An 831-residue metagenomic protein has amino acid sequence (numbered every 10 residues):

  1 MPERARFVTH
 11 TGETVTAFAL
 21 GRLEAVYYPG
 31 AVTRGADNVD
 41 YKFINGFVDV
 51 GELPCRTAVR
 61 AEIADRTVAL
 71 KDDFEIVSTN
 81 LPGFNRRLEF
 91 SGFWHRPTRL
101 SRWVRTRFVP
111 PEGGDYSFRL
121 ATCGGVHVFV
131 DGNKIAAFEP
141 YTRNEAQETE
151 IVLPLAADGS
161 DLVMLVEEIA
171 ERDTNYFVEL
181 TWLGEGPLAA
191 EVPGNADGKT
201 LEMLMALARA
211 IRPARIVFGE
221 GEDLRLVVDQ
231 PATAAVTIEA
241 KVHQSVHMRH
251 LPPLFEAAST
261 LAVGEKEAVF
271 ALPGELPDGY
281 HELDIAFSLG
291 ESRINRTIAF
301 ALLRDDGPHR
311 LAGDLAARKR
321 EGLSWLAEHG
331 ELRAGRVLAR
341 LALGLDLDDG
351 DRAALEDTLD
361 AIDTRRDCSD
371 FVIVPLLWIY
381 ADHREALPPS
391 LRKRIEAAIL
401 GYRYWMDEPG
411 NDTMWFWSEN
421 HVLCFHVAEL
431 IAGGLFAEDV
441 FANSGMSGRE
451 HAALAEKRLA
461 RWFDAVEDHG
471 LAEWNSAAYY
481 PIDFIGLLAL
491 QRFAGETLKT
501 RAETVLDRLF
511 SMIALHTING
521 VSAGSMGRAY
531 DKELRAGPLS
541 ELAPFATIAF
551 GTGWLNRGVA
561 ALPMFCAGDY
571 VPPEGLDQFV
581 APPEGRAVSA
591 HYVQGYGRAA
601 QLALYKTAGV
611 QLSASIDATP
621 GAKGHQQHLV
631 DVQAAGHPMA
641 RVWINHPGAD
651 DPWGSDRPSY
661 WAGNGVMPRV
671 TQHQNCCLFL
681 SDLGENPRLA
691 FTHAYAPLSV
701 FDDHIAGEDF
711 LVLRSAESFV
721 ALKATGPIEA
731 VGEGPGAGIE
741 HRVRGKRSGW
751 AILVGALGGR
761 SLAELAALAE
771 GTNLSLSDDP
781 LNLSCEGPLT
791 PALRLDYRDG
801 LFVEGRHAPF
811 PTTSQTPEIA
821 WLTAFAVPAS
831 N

Functional and structural regions predicted by a protein language model:
M1-G83, L165-L207: Accessory carbohydrate-binding/adhesion or oligomerization-edge regions at the termini of glycan-active proteins
R96-F108: Short beta-strands within extracellular/lumenal beta-sheet-rich domains
P110, G114-V128, L162: Aromatic-lined ligand-binding clefts that engage carbohydrates, nucleic acids, or primary amines
E112-G113, A156-D158, D278: Surface-exposed loops/turns
G124, V166-E168, F287-E291: Surface-exposed loop/turn motifs at beta-strand-loop junctions within extracellular Ig-like and Fibronectin type III
V130-F177: Beta-strand-rich ligand-recognition modules
E202-N420, L454-R458, T552-N831: Ser/Thr/Asn(+Pro)-rich, low-complexity disordered segments
D370-A381, P388-Q594, R598-A600: Extracellular polysaccharide-recognition and catalytic grooves
